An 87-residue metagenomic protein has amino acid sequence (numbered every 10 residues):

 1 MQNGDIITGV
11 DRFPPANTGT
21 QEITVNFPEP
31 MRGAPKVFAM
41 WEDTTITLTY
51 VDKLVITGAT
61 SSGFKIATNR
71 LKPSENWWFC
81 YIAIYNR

Functional and structural regions predicted by a protein language model:
M1-K36, E42-T45, I56-R87: Extracellular receptor-binding modules and their adjoining Ser/Thr/Gly/Asp/Asn-rich linkers
V51-K53: Short, surface-exposed beta-strand/strand-loop-strand elements in extracellular ectodomains
